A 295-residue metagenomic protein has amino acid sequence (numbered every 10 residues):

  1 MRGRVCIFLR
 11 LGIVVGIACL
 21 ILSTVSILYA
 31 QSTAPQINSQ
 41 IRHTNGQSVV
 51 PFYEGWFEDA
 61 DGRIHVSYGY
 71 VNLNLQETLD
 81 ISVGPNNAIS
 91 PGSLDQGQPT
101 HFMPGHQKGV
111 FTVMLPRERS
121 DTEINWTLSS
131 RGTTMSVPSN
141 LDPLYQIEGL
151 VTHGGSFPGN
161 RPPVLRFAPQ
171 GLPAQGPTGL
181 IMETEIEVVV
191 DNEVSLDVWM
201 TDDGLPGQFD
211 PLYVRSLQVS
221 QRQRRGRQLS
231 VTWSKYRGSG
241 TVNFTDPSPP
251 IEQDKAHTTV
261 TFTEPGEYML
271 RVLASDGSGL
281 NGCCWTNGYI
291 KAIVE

Functional and structural regions predicted by a protein language model:
M1-L9: N-terminal secretory signal peptides that target proteins for export/translocation
L11-V25: Bacterial N-terminal signal peptides
S26-A30: Sec/Tat signal peptide C-region and signal peptidase I cleavage site
S32-I37, G46-Y53, F57-D59, Y70-N72 (+4 more regions): Extracellular/lumenal mature domains of secreted and surface-exposed proteins
I64-Y70: Short, well-ordered beta-strand segments enriched in hydrophobic/aromatic residues
F102-T112, E252-A256: Aromatic sugar-binding surface patches on proteins that engage polysaccharides or sugar-phosphate polymers
F111-R117, T258-T263: Short, hydrophobic beta-strand segments
R119-G132, L270-V272: Short, aromatic- and glycine-rich surface loops/edge beta-strands on solvent-exposed regions
